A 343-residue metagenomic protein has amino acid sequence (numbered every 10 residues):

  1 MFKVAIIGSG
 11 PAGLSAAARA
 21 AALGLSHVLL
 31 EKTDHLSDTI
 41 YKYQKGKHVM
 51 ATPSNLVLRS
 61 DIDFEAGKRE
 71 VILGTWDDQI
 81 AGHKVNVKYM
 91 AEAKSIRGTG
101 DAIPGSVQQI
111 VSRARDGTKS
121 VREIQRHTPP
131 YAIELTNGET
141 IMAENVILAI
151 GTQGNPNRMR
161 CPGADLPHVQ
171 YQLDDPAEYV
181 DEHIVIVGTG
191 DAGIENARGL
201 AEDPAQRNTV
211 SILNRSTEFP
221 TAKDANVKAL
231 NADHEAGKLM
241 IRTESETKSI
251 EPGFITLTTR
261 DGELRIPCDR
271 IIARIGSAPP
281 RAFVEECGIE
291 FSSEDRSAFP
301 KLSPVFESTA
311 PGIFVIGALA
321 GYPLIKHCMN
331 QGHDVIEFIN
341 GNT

Functional and structural regions predicted by a protein language model:
M1-L29, Q172-F219, F283, P304-T343: Rossmann-like dinucleotide/flavin-binding elements
M1-V4, S120-I124, G154-N155, C161-Q172 (+1 more regions): Extreme N-terminal leader/targeting segments of oxidoreductases
I7, T140-Q153, V185-V187, I266-G276: Short hydrophobic core segments
S9-V85, I194-A225, F291-R296, D334: Beta1-alpha1 glycine-rich phosphate/pyrophosphate-binding loop at the start of Rossmann-like nucleotide-binding domains
G13, S95, G154-N155, G193 (+1 more regions): Glycine-rich nucleotide phosphate-binding loop and flanking beta-alpha elements of Rossmann-like dinucleotide-binding
P53, V71-L135, T140-M142, P204-S293: A Rossmann-like FAD-binding core segment of flavoenzymes
L148-A164, S277-I289: Flavin (primarily FAD) binding-site architecture
G288-F314: FAD-binding beta-loop-beta segment adjacent to the flavin cofactor pocket
